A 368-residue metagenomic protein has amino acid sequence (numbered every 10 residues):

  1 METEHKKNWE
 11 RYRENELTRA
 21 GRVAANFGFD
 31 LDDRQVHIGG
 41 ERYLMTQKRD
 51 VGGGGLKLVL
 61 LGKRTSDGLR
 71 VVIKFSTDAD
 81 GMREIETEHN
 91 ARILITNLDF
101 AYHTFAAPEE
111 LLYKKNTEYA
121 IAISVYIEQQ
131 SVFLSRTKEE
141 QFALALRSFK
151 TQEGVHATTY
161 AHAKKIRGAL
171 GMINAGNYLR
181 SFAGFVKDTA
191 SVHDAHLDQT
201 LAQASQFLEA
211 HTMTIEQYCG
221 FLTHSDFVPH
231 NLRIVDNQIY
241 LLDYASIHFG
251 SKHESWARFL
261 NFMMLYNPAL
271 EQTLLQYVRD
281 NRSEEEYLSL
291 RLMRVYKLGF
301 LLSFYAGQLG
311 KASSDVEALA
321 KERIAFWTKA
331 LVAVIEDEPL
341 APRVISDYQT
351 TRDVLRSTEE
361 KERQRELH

Functional and structural regions predicted by a protein language model:
M1-L56, K63, V72, R92 (+2 more regions): Phosphate/pyrophosphate-binding loops and the adjoining catalytic core of nucleotide-dependent enzymes
V23-Y43, Y160-H224, L340-E366: An alpha-helical support segment within catalytic cores of ATP-dependent transferases
K48-G68, L208-E254: Active-site acidic catalytic loop and adjacent metal/ATP-binding pocket of ATP-dependent phosphoryl transfer enzymes
L56-E86: ATP-binding glycine-rich loop module of kinase domains
F75-L112, K138-T151, E254: A conserved alpha-helical element in kinase catalytic cores
T117-Q130: Conserved short submotifs of the Hanks-type protein kinase catalytic core that shape the nucleotide-binding pocket
Q130-G168: Conserved kinase catalytic-core helix
H253-E285, V295-V334: Active-site activation/catalytic loop segments of kinase-like enzymes and analogous catalytic loops in related
